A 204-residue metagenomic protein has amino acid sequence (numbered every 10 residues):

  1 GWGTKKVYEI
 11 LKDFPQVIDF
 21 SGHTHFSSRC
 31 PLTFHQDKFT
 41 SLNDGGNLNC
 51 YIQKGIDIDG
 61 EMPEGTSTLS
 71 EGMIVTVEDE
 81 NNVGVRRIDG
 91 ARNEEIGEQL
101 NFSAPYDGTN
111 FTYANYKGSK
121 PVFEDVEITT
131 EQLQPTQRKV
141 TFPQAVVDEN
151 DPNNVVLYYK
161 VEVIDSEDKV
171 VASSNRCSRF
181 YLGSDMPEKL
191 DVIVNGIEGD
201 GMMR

Functional and structural regions predicted by a protein language model:
W2-E80: Conserved beta-sheet core of the metallophosphoesterase superfamily
F14-Q16, N82, V156, D200: A general structural motif
S28, L32-T40, V140-Q144, E149 (+1 more regions): A broadly tuned preference for mixed-charge, low-complexity surface segments
G65-N175: A short C-terminal boundary segment appended to hydrolase-like catalytic domains
F142, G183-E198: Exposed aromatic-hydrophobic patches
L157-Y158, V192-R204: Beta-strand-rich modules
V171-M186: Solvent-exposed serine/threonine-rich low-complexity stretches and specific carbohydrate-binding patches
